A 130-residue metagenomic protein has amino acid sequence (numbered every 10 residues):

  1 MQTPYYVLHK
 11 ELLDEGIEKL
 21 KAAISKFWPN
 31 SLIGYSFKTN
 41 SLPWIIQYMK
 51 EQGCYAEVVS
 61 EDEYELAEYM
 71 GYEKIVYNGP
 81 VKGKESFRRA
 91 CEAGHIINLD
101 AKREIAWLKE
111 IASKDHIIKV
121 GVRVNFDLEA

Functional and structural regions predicted by a protein language model:
M1-I118: A charged N-terminal "starter" segment
K119-A130: Flexible glycine-/small-residue-enriched beta->alpha junction loops that bind anionic phosphate/pyrophosphate groups
